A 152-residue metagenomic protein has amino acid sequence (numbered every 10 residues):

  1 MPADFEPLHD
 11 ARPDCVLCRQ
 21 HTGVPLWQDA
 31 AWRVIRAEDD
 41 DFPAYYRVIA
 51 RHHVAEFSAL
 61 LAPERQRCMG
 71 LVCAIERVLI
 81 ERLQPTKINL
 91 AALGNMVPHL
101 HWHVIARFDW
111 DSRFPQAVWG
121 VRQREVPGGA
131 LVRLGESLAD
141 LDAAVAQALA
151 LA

Functional and structural regions predicted by a protein language model:
M1-A152: HIT superfamily nucleotide-processing domains
